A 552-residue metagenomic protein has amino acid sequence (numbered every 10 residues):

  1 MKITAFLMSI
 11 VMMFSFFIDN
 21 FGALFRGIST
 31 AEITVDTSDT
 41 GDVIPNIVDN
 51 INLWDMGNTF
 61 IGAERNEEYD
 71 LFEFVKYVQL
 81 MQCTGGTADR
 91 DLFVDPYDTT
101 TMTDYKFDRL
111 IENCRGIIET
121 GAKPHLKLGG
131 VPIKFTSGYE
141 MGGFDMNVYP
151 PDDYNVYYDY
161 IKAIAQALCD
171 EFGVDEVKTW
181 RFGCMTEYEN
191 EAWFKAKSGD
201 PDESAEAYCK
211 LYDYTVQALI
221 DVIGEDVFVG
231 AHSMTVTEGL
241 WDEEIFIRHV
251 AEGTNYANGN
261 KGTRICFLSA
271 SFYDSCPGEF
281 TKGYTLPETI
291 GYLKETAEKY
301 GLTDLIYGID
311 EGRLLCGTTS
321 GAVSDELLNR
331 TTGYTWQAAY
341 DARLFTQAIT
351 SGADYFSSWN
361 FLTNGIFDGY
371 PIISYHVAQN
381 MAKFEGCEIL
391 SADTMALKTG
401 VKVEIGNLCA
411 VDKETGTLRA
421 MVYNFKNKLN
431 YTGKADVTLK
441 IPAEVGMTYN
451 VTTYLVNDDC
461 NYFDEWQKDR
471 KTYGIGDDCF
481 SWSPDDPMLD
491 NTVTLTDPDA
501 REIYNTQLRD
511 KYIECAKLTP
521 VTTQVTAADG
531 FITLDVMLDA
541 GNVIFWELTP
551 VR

Functional and structural regions predicted by a protein language model:
K2, S9-N66, A540, R552: Mature N-terminal, pre-catalytic/accessory segment of carbohydrate-active enzymes
I51, I117, I164, F182 (+8 more regions): Conserved, mostly hydrophobic/aromatic
I51-L53, L80, C184, A231-M234 (+4 more regions): Conserved beta-strand positions
G57-L71, W241-N258, Q337-F345: Short, acidic/polar
E73-E279, G317: Substrate-binding cleft and catalytic face of glycoside hydrolase catalytic domains, especially the flexible beta-alpha
C266, A270-V323, D354: Glycoside hydrolase catalytic-domain groove-lining segments
E311-T432, Y462-T472: Aromatic/acidic polysaccharide-binding cleft in carbohydrate-active enzymes
Y423-R552: C-terminal beta-sandwich/jelly-roll accessory domains of carbohydrate-active enzymes
